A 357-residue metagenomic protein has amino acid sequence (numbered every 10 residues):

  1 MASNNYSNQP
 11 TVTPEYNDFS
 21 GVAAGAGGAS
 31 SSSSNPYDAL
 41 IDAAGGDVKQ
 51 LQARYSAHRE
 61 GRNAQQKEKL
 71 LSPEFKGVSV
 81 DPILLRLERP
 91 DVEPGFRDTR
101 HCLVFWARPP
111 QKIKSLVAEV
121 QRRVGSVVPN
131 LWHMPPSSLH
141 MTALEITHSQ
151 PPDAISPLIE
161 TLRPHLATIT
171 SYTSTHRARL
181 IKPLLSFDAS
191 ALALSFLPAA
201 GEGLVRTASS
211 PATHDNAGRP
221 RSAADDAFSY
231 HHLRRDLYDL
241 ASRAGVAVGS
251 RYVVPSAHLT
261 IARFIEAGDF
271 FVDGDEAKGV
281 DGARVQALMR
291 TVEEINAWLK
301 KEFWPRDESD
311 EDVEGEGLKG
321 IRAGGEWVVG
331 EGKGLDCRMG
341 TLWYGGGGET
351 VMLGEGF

Functional and structural regions predicted by a protein language model:
A2-F357: Histidine-dependent nucleotide/RNA phosphoesterase domain, centered on the 2H-phosphoesterase fold with its duplicated
